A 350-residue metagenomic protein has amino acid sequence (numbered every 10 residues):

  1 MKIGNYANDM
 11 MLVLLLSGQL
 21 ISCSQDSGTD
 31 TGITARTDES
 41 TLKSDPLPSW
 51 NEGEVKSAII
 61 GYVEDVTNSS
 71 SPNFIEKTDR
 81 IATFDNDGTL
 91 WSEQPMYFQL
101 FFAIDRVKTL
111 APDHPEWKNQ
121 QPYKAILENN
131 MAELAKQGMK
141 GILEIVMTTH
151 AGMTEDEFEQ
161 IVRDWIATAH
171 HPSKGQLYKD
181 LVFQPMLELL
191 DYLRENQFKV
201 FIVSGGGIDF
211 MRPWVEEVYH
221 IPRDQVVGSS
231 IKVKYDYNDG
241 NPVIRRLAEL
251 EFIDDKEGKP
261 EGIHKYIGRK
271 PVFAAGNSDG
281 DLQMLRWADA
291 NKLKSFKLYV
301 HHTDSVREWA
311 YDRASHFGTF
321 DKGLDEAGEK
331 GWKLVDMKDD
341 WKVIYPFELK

Functional and structural regions predicted by a protein language model:
K2-M10: Bacterial N-terminal signal peptides that target proteins for export
Q19-S22: C-terminal motif of bacterial Sec signal peptides marking the signal peptidase cleavage site
S24-D26: Bacterial signal peptide processing site
G28-P48, S57-I60, E64, D79 (+2 more regions): C-terminal cap/substrate-recognition subdomain and adjoining C-terminal extension of metal-dependent phosphatase-like
P72-E76: Short loop/turn motifs at secondary-structure junctions and domain boundaries
R80-P95, L285: Asp-based phosphoryl-transfer active-site loop
M96, F101-D180, Q184: A metal-dependent, Asp-based hydrolase signature
